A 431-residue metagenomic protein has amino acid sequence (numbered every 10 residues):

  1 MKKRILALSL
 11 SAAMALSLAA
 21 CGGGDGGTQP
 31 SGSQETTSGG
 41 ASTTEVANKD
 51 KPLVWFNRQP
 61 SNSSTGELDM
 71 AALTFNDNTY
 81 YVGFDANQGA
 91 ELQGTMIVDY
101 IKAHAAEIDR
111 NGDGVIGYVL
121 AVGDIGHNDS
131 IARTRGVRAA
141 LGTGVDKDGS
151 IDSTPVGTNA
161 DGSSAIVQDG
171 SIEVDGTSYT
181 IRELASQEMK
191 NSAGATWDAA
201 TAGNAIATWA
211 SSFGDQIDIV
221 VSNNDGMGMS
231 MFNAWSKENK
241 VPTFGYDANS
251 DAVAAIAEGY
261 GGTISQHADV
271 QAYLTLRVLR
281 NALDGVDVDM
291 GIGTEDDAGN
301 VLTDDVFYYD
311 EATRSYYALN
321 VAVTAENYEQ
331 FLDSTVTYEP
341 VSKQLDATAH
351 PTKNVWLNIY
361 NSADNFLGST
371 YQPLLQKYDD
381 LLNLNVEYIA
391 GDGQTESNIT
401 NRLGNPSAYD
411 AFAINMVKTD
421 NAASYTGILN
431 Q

Functional and structural regions predicted by a protein language model:
M1-L10: Positively charged n-region of N-terminal signal peptides that target proteins for export
S17-A20: C-terminal motif of bacterial Sec signal peptides marking the signal peptidase cleavage site
G26-Q431: A residue-level marker of the well-folded mature domains of exported/periplasmic proteins
